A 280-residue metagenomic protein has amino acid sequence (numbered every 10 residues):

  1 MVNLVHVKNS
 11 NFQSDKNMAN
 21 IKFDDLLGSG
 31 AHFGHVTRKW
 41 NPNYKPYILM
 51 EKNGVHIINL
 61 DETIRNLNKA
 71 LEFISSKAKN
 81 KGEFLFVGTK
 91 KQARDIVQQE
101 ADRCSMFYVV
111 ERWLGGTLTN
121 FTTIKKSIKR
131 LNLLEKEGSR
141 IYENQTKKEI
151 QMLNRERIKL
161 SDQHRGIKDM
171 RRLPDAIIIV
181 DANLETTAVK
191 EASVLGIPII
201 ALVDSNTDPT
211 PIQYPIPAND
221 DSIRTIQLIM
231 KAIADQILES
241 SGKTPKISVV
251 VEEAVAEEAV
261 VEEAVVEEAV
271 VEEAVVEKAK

Functional and structural regions predicted by a protein language model:
M1-N20, L238-K280: Intrinsically disordered, compositionally biased charged tails
L4-H6, N11-E83, T89-K90, R94-E137 (+3 more regions): N-terminal cationic and glycine-rich segments that engage phosphates or anionic surfaces
G30, F86, I177, I229: Residue-level signature of catalytic and energy-coupling elements of molecular machines, predominantly ATP/GTP-dependent
E83-L85, F107-V110, I178, P198-V203 (+1 more regions): Short hydrophobic alpha-helical runs that function as membrane-insertion/retention elements
K90-A93, W113-L118, N183-T186, S205-P209 (+2 more regions): Conserved nucleotide-binding/hydrolysis micro-motifs of P-loop NTPases
G116-K159, P211, D220-D221, I226-P245: Conserved phosphate-handling catalytic cores of large alpha/beta enzymes
R157-H164, V180-A182: Short gly/ser/thr-rich secondary-structure transition/capping motifs
L184-I216: Nucleotide-binding motor/catalytic cores of P-loop/tubulin-like NTPases across gene-expression machines
